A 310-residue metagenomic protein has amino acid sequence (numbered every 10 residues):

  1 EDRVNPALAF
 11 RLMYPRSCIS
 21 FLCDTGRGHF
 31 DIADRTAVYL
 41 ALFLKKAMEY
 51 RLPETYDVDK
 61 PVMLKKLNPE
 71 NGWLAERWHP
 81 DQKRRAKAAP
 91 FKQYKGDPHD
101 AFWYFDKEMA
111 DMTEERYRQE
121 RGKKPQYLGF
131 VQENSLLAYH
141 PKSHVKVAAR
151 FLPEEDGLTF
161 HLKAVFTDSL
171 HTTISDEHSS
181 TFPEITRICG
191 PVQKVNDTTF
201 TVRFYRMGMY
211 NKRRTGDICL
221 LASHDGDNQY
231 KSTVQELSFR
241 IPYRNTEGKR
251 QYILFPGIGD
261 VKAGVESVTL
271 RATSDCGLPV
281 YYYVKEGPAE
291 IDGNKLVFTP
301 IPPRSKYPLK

Functional and structural regions predicted by a protein language model:
D2, D31, A263: Residues that form or flank phosphate/diphosphate-binding pockets in enzymes that use nucleotide phosphates
D2-F10: Short alpha-helix in the alpha/beta-hydrolase fold that links the catalytic acid
F10-P15, T273-S274: Short, conserved catalytic or adaptor-binding loops enriched in Gly and charged residues
Y14-C18, D24-D156: Alpha/beta-hydrolase-fold serine-hydrolase catalytic core, especially in secreted/extracellular enzymes
P125-K310: Solvent-exposed beta-strand/loop surfaces, strongest in extracytoplasmic domains of secreted and cell-surface proteins
